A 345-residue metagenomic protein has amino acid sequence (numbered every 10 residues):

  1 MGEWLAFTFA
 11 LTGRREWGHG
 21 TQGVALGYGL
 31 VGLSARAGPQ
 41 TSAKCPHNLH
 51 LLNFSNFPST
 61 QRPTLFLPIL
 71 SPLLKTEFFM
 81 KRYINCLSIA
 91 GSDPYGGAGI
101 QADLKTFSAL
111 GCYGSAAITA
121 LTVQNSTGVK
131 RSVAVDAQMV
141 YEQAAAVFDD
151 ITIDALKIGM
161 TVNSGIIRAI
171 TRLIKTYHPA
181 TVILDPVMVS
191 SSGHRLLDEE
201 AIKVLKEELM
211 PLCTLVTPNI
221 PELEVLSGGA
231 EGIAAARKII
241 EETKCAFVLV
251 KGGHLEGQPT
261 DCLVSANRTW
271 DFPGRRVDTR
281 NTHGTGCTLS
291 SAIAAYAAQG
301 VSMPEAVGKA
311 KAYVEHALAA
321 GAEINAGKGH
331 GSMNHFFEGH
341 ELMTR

Functional and structural regions predicted by a protein language model:
M1-A6, T12-R15, H19-G27, V31 (+4 more regions): N-terminal basic, low-structured, amphipathic or hydrophobic segments
K81-S88, L104, S108-S191, G339: Conserved N-terminal subdomain of the carbohydrate kinase-like
Y83, A134, E305-R345: Charged C-terminal helix
I89-Y95, W270-H283: Short pre-catalytic strand/loop immediately N-terminal to key active-site residues, enriched for Gly-Thr
T106, V225, T279-M303: Short, small-residue alpha-helix embedded
L110-S115, W270, Y296-A310: Phosphate-handling active-site elements
E199-T269: Conserved phosphate/ATP/ADP-binding segment of small-molecule kinases
